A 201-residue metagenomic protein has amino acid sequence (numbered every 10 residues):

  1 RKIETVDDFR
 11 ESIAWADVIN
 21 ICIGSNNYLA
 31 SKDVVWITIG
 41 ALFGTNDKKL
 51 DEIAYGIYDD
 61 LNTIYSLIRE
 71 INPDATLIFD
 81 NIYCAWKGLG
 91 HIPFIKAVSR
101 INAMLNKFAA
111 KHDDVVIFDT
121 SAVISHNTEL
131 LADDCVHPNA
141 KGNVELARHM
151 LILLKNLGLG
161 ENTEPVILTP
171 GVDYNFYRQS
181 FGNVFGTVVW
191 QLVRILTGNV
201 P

Functional and structural regions predicted by a protein language model:
R1-D59: Conserved SGNH/GDSL esterase-like catalytic core that processes O-acyl groups on lipids and polysaccharides
I13-A14, I68-N72: Short, conserved loop/helix-junction motifs that constitute active-site signature segments in enzyme catalytic cores
V18-C22, T76-N81, V116-D119: Structural recognition of the beta-strand scaffold that forms the well-ordered cores of secreted hydrolase catalytic
V34-V35, I71-A75: P-loop/Walker A phosphate-binding loop and immediately adjacent motor/lid segment at beta-alpha junctions
L61-Y65, N102: Generic structural signal for well-ordered alpha-helices, preferentially at hydrophobic/aromatic core positions
Y65-R69, A109-A110: N-terminal cationic-hydrophobic initiation segments that often serve targeting/anchoring roles
I82-G198: Catalytic His-Asp segment of secreted/periplasmic serine-dependent ester chemistry enzymes
